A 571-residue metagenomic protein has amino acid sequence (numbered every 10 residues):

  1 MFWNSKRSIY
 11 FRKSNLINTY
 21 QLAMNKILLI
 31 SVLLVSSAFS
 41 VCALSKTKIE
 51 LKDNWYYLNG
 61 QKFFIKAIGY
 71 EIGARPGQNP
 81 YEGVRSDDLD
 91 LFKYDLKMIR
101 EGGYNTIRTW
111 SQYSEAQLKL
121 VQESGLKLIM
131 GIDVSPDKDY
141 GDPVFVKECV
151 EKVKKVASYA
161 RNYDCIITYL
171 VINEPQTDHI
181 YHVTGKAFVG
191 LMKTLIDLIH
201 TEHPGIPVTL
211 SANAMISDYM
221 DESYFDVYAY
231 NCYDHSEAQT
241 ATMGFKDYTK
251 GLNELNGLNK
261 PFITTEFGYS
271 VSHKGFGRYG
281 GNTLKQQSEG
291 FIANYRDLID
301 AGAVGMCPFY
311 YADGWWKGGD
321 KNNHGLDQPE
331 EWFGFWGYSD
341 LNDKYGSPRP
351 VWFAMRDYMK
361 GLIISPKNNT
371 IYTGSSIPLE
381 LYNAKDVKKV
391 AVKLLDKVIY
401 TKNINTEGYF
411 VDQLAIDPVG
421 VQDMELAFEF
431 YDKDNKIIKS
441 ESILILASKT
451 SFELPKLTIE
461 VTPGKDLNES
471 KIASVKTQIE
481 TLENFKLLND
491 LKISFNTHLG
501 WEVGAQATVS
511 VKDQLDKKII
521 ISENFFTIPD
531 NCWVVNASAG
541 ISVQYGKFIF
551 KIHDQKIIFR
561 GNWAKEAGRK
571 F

Functional and structural regions predicted by a protein language model:
Y10, I17-Y20: Short, positively charged and aromatic/hydrophobic N-terminal segments
I27-S36: Sec-dependent N-terminal signal peptides
S40-S45: Boundary at the C-terminal end of the N-terminal hydrophobic targeting segment
Y57-K66, Y70-F225: Active-site mouth of glycoside hydrolases
A187-D300: Extracellular glycoside hydrolase catalytic/binding regions
F309-I377: Aromatic-rich peripheral "rim/lid" segments of glycoside hydrolase catalytic domains that contact and position glycan
G361-G374, Y382-A384, K388-T450: Long, low-complexity serine/threonine/glycine- and acidic-rich segments characteristic of extracellular
E453-F571: A membrane-pore/channel beta-structure motif
